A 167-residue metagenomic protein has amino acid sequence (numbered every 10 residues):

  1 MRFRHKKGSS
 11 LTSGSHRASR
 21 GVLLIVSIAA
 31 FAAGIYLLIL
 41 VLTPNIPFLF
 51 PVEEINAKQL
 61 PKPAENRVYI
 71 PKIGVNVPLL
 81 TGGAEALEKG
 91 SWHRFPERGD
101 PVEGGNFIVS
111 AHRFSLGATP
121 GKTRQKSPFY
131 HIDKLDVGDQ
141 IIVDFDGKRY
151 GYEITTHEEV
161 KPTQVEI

Functional and structural regions predicted by a protein language model:
M1-R20: N-terminal Lys/Arg-rich, disordered targeting/topogenic segments
L24, F31-I167: Solvent-exposed, non-transmembrane regions of membrane-associated and secreted proteins
